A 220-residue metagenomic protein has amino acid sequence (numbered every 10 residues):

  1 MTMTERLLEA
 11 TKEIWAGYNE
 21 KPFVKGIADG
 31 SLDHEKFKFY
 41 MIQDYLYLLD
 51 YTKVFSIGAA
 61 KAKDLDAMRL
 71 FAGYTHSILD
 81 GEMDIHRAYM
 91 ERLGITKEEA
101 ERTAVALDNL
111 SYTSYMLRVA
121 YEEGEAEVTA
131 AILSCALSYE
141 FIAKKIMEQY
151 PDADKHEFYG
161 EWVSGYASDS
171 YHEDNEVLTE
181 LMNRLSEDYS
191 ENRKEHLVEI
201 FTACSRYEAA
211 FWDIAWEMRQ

Functional and structural regions predicted by a protein language model:
M1-E5, E9, Q220: Basic/polar N-terminal segments that are highly enriched at the extreme N-terminus, encompassing both cleavable
R6, M68-E173, T202, R206: Active-site-proximal alpha-helical scaffolds that flank and shape metal-associated catalytic sites
L8-L32, Y51, T179-D188: Short alpha-helical hairpin
K12-G17, S31-K61, G81, A130-E140 (+1 more regions): Alpha-helical bundle segments that constitute or directly flank the non-heme di-iron/ferroxidase center
Y40, A67-M68: Early transmembrane hairpin module of multi-pass membrane proteins
G58-A62, A120-E123, I146-Y150, L185 (+3 more regions): Secondary-structure edge/capping motif, primarily at the C-terminal ends of alpha-helices and the immediately following
S168-T202: Long amphipathic all-alpha helical oligomerization modules
H196-Q220: Acidic, carboxylate-rich catalytic segments that either coordinate divalent cations
